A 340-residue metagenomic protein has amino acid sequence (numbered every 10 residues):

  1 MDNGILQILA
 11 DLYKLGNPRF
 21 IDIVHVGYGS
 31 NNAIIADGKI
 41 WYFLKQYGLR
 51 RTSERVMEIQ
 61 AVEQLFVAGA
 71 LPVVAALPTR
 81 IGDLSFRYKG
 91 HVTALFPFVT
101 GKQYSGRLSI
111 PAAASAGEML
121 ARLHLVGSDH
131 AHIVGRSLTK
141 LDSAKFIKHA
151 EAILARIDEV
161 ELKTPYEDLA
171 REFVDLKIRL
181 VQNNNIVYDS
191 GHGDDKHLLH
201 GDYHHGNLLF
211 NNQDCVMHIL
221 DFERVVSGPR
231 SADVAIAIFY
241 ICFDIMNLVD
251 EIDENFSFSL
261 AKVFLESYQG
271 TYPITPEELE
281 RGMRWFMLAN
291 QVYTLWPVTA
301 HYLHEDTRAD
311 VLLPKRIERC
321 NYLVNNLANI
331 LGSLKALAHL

Functional and structural regions predicted by a protein language model:
D2-L12, H132, A152-H200: An alpha-helical support segment within catalytic cores of ATP-dependent transferases
Y13-A36: ATP-binding glycine-rich phosphate-binding loop
Y28-G38, F43-L44, A76, N185-A232: Active-site acidic catalytic loop and adjacent metal/ATP-binding pocket of ATP-dependent phosphoryl transfer enzymes
G38-V134: ATP-binding pocket architecture of kinase catalytic cores
T93-G106, L154-V160, L288-T307: A glycine-centered beta->alpha junction motif in the catalytic cores of kinase/phosphotransferase enzymes
I110-A170, K196: A cross-family kinase active-site recognition segment
S231-Y272, L288-E305: Active-site activation/catalytic loop segments of kinase-like enzymes and analogous catalytic loops in related
V292-L340: ATP/Mg2+ or Mg2+-diphosphate-binding catalytic cores that bind nucleotide phosphates or diphosphates via glycine-rich
